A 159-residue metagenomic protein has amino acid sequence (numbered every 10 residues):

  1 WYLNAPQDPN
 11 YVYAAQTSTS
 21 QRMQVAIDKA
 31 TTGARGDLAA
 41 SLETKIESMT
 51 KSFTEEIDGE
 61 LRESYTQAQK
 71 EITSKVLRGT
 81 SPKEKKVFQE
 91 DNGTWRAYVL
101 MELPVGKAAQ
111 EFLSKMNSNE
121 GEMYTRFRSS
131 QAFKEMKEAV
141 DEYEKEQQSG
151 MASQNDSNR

Functional and structural regions predicted by a protein language model:
W1-R159: Domain-level marker for long, solvent-exposed, non-transmembrane regions
